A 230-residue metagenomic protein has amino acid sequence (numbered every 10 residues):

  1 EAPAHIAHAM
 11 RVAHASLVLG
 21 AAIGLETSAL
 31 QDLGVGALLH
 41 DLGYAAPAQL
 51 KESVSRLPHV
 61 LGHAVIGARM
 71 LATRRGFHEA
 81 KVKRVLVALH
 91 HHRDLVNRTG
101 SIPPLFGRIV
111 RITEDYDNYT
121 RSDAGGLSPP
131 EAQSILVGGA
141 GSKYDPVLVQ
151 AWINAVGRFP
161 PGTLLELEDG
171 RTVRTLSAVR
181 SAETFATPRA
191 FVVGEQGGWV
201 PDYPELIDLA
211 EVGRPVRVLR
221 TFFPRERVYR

Functional and structural regions predicted by a protein language model:
E1-R230: Histidine- and acidic-residue-rich, metal-dependent catalytic cores
